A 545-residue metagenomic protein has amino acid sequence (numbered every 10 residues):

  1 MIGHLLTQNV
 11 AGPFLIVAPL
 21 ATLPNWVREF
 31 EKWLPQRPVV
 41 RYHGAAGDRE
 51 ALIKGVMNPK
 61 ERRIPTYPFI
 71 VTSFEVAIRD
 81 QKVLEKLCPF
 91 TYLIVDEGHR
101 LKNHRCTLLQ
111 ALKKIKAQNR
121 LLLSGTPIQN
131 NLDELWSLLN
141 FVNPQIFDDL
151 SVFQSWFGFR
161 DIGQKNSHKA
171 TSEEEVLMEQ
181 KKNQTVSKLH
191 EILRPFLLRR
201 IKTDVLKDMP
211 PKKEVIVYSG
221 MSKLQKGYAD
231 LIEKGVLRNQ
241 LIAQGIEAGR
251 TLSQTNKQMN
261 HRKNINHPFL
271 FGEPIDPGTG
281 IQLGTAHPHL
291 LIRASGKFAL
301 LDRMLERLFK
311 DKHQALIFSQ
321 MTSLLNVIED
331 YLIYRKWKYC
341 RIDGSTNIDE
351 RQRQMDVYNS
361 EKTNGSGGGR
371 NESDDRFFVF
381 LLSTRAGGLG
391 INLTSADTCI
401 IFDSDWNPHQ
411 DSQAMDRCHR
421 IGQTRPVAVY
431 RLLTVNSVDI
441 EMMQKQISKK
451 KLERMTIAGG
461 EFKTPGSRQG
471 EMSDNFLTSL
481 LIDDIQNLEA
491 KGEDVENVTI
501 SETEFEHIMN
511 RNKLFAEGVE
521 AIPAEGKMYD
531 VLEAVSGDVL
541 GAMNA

Functional and structural regions predicted by a protein language model:
M1-K165, H190-V215, G220-A545: ASCE P-loop NTPase motor core, strongest for the SF2 helicase catalytic module
H168: Cys/His-rich Zn2+-binding cysteine-cluster or related metal-binding knuckle/ribbon modules and their
E174-Q184, E214-G220: A short helix-loop-helix "switch/interaction" segment in the helical subdomain of ASCE P-loop NTPases
